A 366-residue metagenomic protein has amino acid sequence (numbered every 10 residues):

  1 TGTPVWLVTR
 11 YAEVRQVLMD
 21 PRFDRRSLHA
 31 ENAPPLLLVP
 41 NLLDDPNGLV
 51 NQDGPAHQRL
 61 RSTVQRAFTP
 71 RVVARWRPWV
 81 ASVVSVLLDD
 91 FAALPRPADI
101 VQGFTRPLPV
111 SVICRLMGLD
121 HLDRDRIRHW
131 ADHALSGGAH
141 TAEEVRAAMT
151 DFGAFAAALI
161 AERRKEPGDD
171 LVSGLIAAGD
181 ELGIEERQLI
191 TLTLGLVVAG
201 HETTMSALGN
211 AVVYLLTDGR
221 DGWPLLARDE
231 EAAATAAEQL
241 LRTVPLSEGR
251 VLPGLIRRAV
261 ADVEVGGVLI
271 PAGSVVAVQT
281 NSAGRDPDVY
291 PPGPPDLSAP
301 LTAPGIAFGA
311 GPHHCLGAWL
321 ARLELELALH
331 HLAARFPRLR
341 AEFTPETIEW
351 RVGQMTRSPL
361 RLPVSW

Functional and structural regions predicted by a protein language model:
T1-W366: Cytochrome P450
